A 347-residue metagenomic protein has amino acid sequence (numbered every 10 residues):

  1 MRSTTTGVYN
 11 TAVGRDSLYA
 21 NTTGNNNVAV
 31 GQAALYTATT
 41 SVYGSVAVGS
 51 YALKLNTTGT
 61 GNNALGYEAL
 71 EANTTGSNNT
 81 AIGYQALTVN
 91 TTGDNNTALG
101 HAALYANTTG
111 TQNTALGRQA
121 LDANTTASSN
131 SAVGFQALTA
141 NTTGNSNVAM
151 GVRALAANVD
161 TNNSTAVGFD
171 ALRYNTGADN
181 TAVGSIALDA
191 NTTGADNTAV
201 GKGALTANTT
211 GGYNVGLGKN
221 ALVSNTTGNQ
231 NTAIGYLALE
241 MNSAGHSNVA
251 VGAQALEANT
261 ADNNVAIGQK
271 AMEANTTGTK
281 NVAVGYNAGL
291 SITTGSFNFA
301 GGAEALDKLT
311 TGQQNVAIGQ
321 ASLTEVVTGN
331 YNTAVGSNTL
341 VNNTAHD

Functional and structural regions predicted by a protein language model:
M1-D347: Glycine- and small/polar-enriched repetitive beta-structure motifs of secreted/surface proteins
